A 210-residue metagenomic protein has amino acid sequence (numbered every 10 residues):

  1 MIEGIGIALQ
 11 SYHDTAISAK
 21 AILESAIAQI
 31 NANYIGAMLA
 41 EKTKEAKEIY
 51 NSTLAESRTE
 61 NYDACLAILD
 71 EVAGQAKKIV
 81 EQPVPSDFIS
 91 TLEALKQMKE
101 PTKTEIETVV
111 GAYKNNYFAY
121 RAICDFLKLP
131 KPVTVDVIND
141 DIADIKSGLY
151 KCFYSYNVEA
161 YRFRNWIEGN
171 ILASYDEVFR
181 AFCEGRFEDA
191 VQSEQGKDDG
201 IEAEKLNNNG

Functional and structural regions predicted by a protein language model:
M1-I22, I30, F182: Core catalytic machinery and nucleic-acid-binding channels of phosphodiester-processing enzymes
M1-S11, A40-N139: Long, charge-patterned amphipathic interaction tracts in eukaryotic proteins
I27-A37, V135: Charged, low-complexity interaction regions
P85-G210: A long, low-hydrophobicity, low-complexity, charged/polar interaction segment common in nuclear/chromatin-associated
